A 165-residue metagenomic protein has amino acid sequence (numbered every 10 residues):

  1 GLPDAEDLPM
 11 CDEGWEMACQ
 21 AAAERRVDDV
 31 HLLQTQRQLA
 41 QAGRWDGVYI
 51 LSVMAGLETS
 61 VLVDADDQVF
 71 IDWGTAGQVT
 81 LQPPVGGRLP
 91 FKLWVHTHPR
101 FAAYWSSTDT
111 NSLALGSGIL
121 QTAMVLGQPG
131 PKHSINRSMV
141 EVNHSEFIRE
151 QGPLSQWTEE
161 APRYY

Functional and structural regions predicted by a protein language model:
G1-L93, R100-Y165: Conserved beta-strand-loop surface patch within small alpha/beta domains used for substrate/adaptor or ligand engagement
